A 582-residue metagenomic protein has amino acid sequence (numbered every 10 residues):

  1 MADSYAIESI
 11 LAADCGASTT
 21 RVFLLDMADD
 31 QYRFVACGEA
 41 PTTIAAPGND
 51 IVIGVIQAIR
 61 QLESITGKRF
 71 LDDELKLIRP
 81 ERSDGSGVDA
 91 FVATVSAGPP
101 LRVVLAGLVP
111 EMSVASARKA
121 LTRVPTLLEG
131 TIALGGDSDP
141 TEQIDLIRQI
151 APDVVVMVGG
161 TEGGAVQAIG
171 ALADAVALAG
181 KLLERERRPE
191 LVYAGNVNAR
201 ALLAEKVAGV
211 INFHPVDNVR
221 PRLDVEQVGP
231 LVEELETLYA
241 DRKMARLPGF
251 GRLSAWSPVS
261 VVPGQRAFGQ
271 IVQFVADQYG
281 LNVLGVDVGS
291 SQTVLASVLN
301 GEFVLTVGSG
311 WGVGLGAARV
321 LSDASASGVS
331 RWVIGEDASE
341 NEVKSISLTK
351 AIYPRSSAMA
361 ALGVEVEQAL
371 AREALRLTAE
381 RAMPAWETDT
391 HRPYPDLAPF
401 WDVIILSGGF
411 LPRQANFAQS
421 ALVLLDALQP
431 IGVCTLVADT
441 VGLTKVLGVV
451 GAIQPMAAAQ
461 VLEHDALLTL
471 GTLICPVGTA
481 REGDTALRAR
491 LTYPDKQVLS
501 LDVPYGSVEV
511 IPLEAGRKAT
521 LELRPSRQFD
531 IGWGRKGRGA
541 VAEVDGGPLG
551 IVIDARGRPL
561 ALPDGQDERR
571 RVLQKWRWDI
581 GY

Functional and structural regions predicted by a protein language model:
M1-I7, L75-V92, S96, I132-R148 (+2 more regions): Conserved phosphate-binding catalytic cores of ATP/NTP-utilizing and phosphoryl-transfer enzymes
A2-Y32, L101-V104, I144-G159, G164 (+1 more regions): Gly/Thr-rich phosphate-binding beta-strand-loop-beta motif of the actin/hexokinase/Hsp70
T19-D50, M112, R123-G130, V304-R319: Short glycine-rich, Thr/Ser-proximal phosphate-binding strand/loop in the N-terminal lobe of ATP-dependent enzymes
L24, I56, R60, A168 (+2 more regions): Helical "lid/coupling" subdomains associated with nucleotide-phosphate turnover
G38-T66, G135-S138, E162-G163, R319-D323: N-terminal phosphate-binding loop and adjacent alpha-helix
D73-V114, G159, L411-Q414: Short beta-strand-loop/turn "lid" adjacent to the catalytic site in phosphate-handling enzymes
L108, E162, E190-L202, P395 (+1 more regions): Glycine-rich phosphate-binding loops at beta-strand->alpha-helix junctions
R187, A194-P258: Gly/Ser/Thr-rich active-site cleft segment
